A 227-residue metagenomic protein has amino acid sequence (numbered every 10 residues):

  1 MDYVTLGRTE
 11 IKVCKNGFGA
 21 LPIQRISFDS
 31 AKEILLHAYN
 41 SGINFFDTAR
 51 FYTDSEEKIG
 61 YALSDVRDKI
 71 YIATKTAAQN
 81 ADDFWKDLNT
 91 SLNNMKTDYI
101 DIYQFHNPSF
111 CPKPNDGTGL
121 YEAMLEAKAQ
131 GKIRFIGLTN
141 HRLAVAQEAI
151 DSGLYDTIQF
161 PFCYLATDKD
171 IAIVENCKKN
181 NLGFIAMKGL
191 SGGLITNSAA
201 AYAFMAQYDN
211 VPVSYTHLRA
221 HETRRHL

Functional and structural regions predicted by a protein language model:
M1-I70: N-terminal binding-site loop/beta-alpha segment at the start of enzyme catalytic domains that lines or forms
I11, I23, T76, F162 (+2 more regions): Hydrophobic pocket-lining residues within nucleotide cofactor-binding pockets
I26-D29, L36, Q79-I185, L190-G193: Glycine/proline-rich, positively charged, aromatic-decorated active-site loop/lid region on the catalytic face
N44-R50, A73-T74, R134-G137, T157-F160 (+2 more regions): Short catalytic-loop micro-motif centered on adjacent basic/acidic residues
I59-A62, A146-A149, R224-L227: Hydrophobic packing residues within well-ordered alpha-helices of enzyme cores
A199-F204: Catalytic cores of alpha/beta
D209-N210: A glycine-centered loop/beta-turn motif at secondary-structure junctions
T216-T223: Conserved small/polar residues in nucleotide/adenosyl-binding loops
